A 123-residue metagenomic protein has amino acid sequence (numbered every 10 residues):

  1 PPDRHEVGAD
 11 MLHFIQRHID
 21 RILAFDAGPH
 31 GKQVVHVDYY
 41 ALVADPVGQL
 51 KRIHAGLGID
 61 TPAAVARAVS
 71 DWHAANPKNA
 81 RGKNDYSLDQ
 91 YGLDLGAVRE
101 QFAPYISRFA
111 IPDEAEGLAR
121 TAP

Functional and structural regions predicted by a protein language model:
P1-P123: PAPS-dependent sulfotransferases, especially Golgi type II membrane carbohydrate sulfotransferases
